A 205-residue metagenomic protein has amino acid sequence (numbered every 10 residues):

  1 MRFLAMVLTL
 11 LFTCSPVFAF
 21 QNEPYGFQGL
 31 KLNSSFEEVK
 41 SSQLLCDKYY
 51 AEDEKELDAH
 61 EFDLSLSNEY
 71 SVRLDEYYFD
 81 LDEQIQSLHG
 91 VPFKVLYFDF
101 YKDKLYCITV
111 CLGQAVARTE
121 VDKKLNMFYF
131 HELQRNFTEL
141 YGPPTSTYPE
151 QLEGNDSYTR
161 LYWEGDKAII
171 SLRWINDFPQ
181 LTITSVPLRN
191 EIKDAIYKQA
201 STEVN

Functional and structural regions predicted by a protein language model:
M1-L4: Positively charged n-region of N-terminal signal peptides that target proteins for export
C14-P16: N-terminal signal peptide c-region/cleavage motif recognized by signal peptidases
F20-R73, Y78, C107-N205: Non-cytosolic coordination micro-motifs
D80-D82: A cross-kingdom feature marking solvent-exposed beta-strand/loop segments within repeated, beta-rich binding/scaffold
S87-K94: Amphipathic hydrophobic-ligand
V95-Y97, S171: Short, surface-exposed charged micro-motifs
Y97-C111: A structural motif
